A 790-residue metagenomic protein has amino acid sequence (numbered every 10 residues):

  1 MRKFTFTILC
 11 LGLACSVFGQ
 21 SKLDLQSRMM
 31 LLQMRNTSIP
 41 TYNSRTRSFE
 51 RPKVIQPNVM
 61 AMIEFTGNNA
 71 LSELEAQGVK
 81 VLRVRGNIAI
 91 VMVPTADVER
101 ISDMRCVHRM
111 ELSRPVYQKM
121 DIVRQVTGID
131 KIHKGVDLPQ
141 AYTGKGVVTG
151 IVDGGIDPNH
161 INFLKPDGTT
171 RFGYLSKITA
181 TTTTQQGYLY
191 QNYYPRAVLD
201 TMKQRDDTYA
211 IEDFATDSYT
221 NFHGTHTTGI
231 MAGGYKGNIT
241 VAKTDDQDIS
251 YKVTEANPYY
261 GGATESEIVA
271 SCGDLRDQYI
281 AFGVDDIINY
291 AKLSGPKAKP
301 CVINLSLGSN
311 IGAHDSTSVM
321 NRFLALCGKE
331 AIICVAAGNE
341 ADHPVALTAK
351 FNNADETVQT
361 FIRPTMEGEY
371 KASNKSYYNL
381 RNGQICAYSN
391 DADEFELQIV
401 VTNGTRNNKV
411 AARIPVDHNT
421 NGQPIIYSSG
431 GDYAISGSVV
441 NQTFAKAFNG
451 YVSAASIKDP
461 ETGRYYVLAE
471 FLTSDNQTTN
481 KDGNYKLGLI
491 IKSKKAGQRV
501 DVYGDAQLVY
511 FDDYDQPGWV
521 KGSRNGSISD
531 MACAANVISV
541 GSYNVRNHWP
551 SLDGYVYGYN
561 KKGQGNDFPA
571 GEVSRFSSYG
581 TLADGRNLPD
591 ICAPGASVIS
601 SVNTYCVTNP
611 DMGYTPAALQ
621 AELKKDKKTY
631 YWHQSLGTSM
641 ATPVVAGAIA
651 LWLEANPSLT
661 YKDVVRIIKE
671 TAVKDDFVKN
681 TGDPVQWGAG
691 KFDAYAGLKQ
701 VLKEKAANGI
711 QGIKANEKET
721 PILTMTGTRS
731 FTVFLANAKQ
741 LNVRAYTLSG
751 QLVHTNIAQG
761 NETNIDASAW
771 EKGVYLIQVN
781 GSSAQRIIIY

Functional and structural regions predicted by a protein language model:
T5, V17-P139, V148: Autoinhibitory N-terminal propeptides
R47-R51, S294, P300-S309, S316 (+5 more regions): C-terminal subdomain of the subtilisin-like protease fold in secreted/lumenal serine endopeptidases
D103-V148, P158-N162, T184-Y188, N192 (+1 more regions): Protease zymogen maturation seam
G135-Y279, A298-K299, G328-E330, P344-V345 (+7 more regions): Subtilisin-like serine protease catalytic core
I156-G229, G237-S250, G261, T405-V509 (+2 more regions): Active-site core segment of subtilase-fold serine proteases
T228, K236, T240, V269-G273 (+5 more regions): Hydrolase catalytic cores
C272-N352, E369-E396, T402-N536, N544-W549 (+1 more regions): Substrate-binding/access-modulating region of protease and related hydrolase catalytic domains
K772-Y790: C-terminal tail/sorting-segment detector
